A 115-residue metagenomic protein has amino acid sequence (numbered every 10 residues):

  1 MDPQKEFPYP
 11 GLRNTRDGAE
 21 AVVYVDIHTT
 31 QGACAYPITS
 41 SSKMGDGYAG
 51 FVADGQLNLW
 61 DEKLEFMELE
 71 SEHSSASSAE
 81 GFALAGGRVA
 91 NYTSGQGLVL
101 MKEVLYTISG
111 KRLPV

Functional and structural regions predicted by a protein language model:
M1-V115: Thiamine diphosphate
